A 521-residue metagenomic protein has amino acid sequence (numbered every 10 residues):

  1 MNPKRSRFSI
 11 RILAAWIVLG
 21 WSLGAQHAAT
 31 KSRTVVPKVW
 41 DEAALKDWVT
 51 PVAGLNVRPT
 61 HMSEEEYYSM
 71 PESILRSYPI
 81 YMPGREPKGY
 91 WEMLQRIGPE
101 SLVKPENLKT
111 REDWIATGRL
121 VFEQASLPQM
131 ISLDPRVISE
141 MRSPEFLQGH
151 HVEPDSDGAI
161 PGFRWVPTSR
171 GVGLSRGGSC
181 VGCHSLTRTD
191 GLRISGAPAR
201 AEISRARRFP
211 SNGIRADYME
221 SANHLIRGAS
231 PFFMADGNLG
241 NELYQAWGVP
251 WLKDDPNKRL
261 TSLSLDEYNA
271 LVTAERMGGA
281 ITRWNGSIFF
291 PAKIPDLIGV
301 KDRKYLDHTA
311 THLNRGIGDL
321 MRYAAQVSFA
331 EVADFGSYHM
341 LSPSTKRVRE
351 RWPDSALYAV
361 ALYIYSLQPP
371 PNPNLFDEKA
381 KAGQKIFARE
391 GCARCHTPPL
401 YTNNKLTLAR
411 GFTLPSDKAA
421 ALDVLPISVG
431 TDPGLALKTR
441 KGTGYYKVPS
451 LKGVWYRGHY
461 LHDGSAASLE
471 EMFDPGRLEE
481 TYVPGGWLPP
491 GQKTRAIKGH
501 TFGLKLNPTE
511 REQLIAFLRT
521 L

Functional and structural regions predicted by a protein language model:
N2-L13: Bacterial N-terminal signal peptides that target proteins for export
R11-W21: Bacterial N-terminal signal peptides
Q26-L521: Periplasmic c-type cytochrome electron-transfer domains
